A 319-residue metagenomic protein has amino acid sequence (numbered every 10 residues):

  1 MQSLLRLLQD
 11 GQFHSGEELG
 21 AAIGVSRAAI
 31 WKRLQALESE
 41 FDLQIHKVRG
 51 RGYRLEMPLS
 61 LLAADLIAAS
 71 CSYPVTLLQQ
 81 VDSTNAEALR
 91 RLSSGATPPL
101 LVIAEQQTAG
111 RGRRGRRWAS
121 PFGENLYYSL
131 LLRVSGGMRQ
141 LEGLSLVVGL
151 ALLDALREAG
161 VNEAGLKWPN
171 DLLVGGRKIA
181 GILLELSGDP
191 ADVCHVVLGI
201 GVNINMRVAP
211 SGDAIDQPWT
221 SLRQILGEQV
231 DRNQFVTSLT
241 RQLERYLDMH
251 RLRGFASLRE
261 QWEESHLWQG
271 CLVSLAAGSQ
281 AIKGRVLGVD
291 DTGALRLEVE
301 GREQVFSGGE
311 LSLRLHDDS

Functional and structural regions predicted by a protein language model:
M1-R157, K178, V230: N-terminal lobe of the biotin/lipoate ligase/transferase fold
M1-S26, K32-R33, G136-A164, V174-S319: Long, positively charged amphipathic alpha-helical accessory segments at protein N-termini or as interdomain linkers
K47-R49, K167, V289: Short, ordered beta-strand-loop transition motifs
Q79, L166-W168: Short loop/edge segments at beta-strand edges and connector loops that shape dinucleotide/nucleotide cofactor-binding
D171: Conserved active-site carboxylates
